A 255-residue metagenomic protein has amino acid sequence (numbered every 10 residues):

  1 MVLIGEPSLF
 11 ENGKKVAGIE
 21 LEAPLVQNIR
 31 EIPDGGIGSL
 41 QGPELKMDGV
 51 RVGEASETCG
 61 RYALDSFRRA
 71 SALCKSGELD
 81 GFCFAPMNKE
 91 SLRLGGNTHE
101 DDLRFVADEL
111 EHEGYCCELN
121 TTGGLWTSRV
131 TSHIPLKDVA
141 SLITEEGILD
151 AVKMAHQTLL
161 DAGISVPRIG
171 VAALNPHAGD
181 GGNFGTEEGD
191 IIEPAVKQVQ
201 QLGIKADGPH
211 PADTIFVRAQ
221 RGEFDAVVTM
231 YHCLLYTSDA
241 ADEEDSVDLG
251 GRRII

Functional and structural regions predicted by a protein language model:
M1-D102, I148-G170, L174-M230, L234-S238: Contiguous, glycine/small-aliphatic-enriched amphipathic segments in soluble metabolic enzymes
S39, C116-E118, T127: Conserved beta-strand scaffold positions in the cores of enzyme catalytic domains, especially in NTP/NDP-utilizing
Q41-E44, T121, S132: Active-site donor-binding loop signature of nucleotide-sugar glycosyltransferases
P86-K89, T127-P135: Acidic/polar active-site rim loop that often engages polyanionic ligands
L94-T122: Short, acidic/small-residue loops that bind anionic groups at enzyme active sites
F105-D108, H112, L136-T158: Active-site glycine-rich loop that binds ribose-phosphate moieties when present
N120-S128, I169: Mobile beta-alpha loop/short-helix "lid" or hinge segments that flank ligand
Y236-I255: Single conserved hydrophobic/aromatic residue that forms the stacking wall/gate of nucleotide- or nucleobase-binding
